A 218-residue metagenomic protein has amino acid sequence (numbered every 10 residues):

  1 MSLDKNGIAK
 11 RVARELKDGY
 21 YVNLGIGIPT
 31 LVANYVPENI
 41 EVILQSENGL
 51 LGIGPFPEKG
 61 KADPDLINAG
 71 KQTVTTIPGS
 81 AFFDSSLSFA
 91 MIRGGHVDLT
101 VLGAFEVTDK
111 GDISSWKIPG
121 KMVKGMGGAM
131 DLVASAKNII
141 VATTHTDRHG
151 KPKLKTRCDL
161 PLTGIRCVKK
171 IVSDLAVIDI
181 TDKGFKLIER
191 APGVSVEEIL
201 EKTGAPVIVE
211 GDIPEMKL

Functional and structural regions predicted by a protein language model:
M1-I77: N-terminal active-site beta-alpha-beta segment that forms phosphate/nucleotide-binding and substrate-recognition loops
L3-G7, E58-L218: Conserved phosphate- and dinucleotide-binding cores of soluble alpha/beta proteins, encompassing both enzyme active
